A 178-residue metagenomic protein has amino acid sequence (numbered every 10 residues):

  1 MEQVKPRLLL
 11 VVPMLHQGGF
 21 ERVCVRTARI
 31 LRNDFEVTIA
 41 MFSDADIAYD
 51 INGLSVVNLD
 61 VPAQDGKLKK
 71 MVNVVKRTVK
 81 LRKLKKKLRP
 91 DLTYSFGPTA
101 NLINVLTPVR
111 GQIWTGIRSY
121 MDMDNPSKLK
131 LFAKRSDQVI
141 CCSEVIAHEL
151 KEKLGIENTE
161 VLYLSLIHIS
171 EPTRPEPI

Functional and structural regions predicted by a protein language model:
K5, L10-G18, R22-M71: N-terminal strand-loop element at the rim of the active site of nucleotide-sugar-dependent glycosyltransferases
M41-F42, Y94-S95, C141-C142: Short beta-strand scaffold positions
A45-D50, M123-D124, H148-E149: Short, charged/polar "capping" segments at the starts of alpha-helices and the immediately preceding loops
L68, K85, Q112-E144, L154: A conserved, positively charged/aromatic
V74-R77, Y94-N101, I117: Short His-centered aromatic/hydrophobic patch
L84-D91: Glycine-rich phosphate-binding loop signature in dinucleotide/nucleotide-binding domains
V145, S165: Carbohydrate-associated surface elements
I167-I178: Single conserved hydrophobic/aromatic residue that forms the stacking wall/gate of nucleotide- or nucleobase-binding
